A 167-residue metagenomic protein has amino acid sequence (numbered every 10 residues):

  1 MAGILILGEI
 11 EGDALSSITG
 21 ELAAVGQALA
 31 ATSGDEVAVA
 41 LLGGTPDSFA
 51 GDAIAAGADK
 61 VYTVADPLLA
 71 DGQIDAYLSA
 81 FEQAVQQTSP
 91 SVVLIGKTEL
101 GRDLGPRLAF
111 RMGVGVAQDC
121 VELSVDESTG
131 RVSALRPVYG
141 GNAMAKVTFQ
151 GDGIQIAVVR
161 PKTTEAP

Functional and structural regions predicted by a protein language model:
M1-P167: N-terminal glycine-rich FAD/FM-binding segment characteristic of electron-transfer flavoproteins
